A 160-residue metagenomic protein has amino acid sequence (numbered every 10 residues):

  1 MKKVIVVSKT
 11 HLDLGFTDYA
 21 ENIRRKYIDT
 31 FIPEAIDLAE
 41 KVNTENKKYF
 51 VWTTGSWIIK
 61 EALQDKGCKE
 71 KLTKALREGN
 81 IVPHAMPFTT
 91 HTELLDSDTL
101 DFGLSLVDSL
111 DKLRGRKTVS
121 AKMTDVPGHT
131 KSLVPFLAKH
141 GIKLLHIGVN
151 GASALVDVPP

Functional and structural regions predicted by a protein language model:
M1-P160: Carbohydrate-active enzymes and regulators
